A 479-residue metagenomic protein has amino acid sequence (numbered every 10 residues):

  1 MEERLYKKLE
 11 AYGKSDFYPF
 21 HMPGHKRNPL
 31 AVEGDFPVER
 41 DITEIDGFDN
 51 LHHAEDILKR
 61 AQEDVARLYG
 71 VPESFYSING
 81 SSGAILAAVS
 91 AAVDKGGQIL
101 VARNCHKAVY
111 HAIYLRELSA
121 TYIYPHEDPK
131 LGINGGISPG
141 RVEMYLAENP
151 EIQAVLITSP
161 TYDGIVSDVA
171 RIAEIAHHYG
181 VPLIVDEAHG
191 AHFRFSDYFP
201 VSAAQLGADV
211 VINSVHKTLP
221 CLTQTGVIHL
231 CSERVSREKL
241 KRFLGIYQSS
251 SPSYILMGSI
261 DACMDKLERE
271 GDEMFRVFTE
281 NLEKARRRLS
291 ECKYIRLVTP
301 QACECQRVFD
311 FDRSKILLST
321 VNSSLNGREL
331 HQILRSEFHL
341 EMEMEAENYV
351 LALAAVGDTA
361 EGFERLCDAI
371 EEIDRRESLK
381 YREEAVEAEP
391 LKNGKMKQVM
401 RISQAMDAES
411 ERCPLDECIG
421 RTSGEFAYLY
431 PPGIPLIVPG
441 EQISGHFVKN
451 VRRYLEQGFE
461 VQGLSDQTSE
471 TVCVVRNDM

Functional and structural regions predicted by a protein language model:
M1-E39, P432, L464-S465, E470-V472 (+1 more regions): N-terminal glycine-rich, Lys/His-bearing helix-loop that initiates the first secondary-structure elements of many
E2-E10, A31-V32, H53, V71 (+1 more regions): Conserved PLP-enzyme active-site core in the AAT-like
R27, Y162, K217-T218, E233-V235 (+6 more regions): Short, glycine-/Ser/Thr-/acidic-enriched flexible segments
P37-G80: Conserved N-terminal alpha-helix of the aminotransferase class I/II PLP-enzyme fold
F48, F75-S77, V155-T158, L317 (+1 more regions): Short glycine-rich or small-residue beta-strand-to-loop segments that form or flank ligand, phosphate, metal/Fe-S
Y76, Y122-Y124, N213, M344 (+1 more regions): Structural signal for conserved beta-strand scaffold positions within catalytic alpha/beta enzyme cores
E117, Y122, E456-Q467: Short, compositionally biased
K284-G463: Conserved C-terminal alpha-helix-loop-beta "cap" of PLP-dependent enzymes that closes/shapes the active-site mouth
